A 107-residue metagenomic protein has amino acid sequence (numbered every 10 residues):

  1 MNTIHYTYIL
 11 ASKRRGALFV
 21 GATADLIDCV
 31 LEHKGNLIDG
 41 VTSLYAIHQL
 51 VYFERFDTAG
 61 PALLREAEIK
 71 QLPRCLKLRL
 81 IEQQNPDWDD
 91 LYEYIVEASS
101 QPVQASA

Functional and structural regions predicted by a protein language model:
M1-F53, G60-A67, Q84-P86, L91-A107: GIY-YIG nuclease catalytic motif and its immediate N-terminal context
A67-I81: Short arginine-rich
